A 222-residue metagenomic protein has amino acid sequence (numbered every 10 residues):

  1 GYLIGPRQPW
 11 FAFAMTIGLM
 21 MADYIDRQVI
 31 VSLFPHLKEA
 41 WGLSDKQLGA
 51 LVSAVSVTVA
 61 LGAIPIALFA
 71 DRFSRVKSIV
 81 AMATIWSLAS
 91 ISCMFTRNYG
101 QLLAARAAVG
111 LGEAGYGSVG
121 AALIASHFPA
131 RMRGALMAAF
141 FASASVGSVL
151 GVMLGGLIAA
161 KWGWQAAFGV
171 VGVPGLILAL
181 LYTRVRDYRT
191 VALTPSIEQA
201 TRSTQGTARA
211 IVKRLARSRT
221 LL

Functional and structural regions predicted by a protein language model:
G1-I25: Cytosolic juxtamembrane N-terminal segment immediately preceding the first transmembrane helix of multi-pass
Q28, S56-I64, A114, S148-V149: Residue-level signature of mid-helix packing/kink "hotspots" within the transmembrane helices of 12-pass Major
G42, S74, F95-Q101, P129: Helix-breaking motifs and short loop linkers at transmembrane-helix boundaries and internal kinks in secondary membrane
L61-R97: Conserved MFS/SLC helix-loop-helix module at the cytosolic interface between two early adjacent transmembrane helices
A89, G100-A108: Paired small-residue
A105-A144: Cytoplasmic helix-loop-helix junction between adjacent transmembrane helices in 12-TM secondary transporters
F140-D187: Helix-loop-helix hairpin linking two adjacent transmembrane segments in secondary transporters
R186-A210: Flexible cytoplasmic inter-helical loops of multi-pass small-molecule transporters
